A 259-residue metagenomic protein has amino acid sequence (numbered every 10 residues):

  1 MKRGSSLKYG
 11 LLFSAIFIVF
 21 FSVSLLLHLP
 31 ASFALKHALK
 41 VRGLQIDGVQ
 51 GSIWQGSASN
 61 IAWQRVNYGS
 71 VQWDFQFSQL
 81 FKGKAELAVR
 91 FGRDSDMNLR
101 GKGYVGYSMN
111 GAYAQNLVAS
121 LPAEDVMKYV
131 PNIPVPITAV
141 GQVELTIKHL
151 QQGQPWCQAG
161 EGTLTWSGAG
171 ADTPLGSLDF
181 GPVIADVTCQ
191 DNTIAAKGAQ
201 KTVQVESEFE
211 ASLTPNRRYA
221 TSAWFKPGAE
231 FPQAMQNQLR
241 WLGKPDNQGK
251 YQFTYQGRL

Functional and structural regions predicted by a protein language model:
M1-F13, H37-L39, T173-L259: Extended terminal
K8-L27: Hydrophobic membrane-insertion alpha-helices, especially the h-region of bacterial N-terminal signal peptides
L29-G51: Alpha-helical transmembrane signal-anchor/signal-peptide segments
L44-P136: N-terminal beta-strand/beta-hairpin edge segment
S59-I61, D74, R90, E144-T146 (+5 more regions): Residue-level recognition of well-ordered beta-strand positions that form the cores of beta-sheet-rich folds across
R65-W73, D94-K102, Y129-K148, S177-I184 (+2 more regions): Amphipathic hydrophobic-ligand
L87, G160-G162, T221: Transmembrane beta-strands of outer-membrane beta-barrel proteins
L99-F180: Non-cytosolic head/periplasmic domains of membrane-anchored proteins
